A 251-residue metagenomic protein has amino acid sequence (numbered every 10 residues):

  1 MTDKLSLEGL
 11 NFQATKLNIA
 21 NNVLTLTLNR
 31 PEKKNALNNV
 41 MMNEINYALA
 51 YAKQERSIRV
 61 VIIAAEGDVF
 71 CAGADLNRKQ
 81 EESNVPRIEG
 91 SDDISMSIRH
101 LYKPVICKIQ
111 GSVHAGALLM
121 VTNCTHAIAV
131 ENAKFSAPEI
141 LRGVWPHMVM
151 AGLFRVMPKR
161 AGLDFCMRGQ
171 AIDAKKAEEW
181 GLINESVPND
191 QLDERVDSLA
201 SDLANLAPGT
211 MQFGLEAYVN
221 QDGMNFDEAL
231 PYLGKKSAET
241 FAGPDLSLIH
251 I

Functional and structural regions predicted by a protein language model:
M1-E66: Conserved CoA-thioester-binding segment of acyl-CoA-metabolizing enzymes
T2-L5, Y232, K236, T240: Intrinsically disordered, low-complexity segments enriched in small/flexible residues
L26, R30, I45, I63 (+4 more regions): Terminal peptide-recognition signature
V40, E44, G90, S97 (+4 more regions): Charged catalytic carboxylate motif
S57, A65-H100, V113, N225: Glycine- (often His-adjacent) and acidic-residue-rich active-site loop that binds/positions the CoA thioester
S97-G209: Crotonase-fold acyl-CoA enzyme core
F165-C166, A177, A217, K236-F241: Helix-loop "lid/cap" segments that line or gate small-molecule binding pockets
I249-I251: Conserved small/polar residues in nucleotide/adenosyl-binding loops
